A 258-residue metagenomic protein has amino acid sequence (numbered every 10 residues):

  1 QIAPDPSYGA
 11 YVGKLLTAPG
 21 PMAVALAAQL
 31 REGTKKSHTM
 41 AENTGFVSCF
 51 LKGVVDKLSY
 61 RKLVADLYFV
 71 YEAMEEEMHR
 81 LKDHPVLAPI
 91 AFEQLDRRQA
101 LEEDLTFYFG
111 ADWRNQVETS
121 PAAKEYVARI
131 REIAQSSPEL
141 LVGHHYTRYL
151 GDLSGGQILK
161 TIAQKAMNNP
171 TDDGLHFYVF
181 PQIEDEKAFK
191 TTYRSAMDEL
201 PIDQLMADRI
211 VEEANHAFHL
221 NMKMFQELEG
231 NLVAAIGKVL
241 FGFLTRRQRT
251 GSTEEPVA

Functional and structural regions predicted by a protein language model:
Q1-A258: Metal- and O2-centered redox machinery and metal/ROS homeostasis
